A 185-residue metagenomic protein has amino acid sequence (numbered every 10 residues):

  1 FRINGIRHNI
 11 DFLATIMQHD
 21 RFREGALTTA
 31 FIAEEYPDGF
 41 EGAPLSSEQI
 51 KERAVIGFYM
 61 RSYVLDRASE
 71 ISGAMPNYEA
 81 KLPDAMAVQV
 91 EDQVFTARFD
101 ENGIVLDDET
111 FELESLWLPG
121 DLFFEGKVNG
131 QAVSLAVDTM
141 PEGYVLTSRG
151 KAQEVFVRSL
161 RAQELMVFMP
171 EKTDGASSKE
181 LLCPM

Functional and structural regions predicted by a protein language model:
F1-F111, W117: Catalytic cores of soluble metabolic enzymes centered on carboxylation/carboxyl-transfer
T28, V128-L160: Structured, non-catalytic alpha/beta "coupling" segments that mediate domain-domain communication and provide generic
S69-I71, A97-F99, D107, T139 (+3 more regions): Non-catalytic C-terminal accessory domains or segments of carbohydrate-active enzymes
Y78, L116, A136-D138, T173: Replace "in large, NTP-powered and nucleic-acid-processing enzymes" with "in large, NTP-powered factors and other
F95, T110-L113, V133, Q153-V155: Short, isolated positions in well-ordered beta-strands
L106, F124, Q131, A136 (+2 more regions): Charged regulatory segments coupled to nucleotide-binding catalytic modules in large multidomain enzymes
L118-F123: Glycine-rich, small/acidic residue-mixed loop/short-helix segments
S159-M185: Acidic, low-complexity mobile loops and tails
